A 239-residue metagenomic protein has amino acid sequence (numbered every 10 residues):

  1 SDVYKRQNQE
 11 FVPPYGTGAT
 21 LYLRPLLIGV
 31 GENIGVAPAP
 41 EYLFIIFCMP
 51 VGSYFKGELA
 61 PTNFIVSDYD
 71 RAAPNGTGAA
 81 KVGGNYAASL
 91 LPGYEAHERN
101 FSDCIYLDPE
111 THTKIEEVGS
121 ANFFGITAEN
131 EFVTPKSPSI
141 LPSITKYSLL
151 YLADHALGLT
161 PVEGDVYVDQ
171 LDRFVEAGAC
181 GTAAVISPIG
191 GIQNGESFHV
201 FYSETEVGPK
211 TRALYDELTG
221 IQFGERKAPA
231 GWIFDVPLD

Functional and structural regions predicted by a protein language model:
D2-Y4: Short, small-residue-biased leader/transition segments that mark boundaries at the very start of proteins
N8-Q9, A153: Active-site helix/loop of acyl-thioester processing domains in fatty-acid/polyketide metabolism, spanning hotdog-fold
Q9-P13, A37: Active-site loop segments of alpha/beta catalytic cores
P13-I28: Extended, Lys/Arg-enriched charged tracts that mediate electrostatic binding to polyanionic substrates
L26, N33-D239: Helix-start/capping segments and mature chain N-termini
